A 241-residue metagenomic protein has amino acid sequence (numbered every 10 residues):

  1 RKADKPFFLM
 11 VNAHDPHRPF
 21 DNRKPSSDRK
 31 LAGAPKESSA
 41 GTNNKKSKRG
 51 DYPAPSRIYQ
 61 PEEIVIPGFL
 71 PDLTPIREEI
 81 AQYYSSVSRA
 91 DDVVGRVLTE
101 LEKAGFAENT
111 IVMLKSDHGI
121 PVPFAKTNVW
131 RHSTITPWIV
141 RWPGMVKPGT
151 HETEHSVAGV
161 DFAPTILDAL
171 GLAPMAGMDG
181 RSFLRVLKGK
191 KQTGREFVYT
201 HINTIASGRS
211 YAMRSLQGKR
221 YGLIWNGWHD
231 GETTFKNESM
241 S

Functional and structural regions predicted by a protein language model:
K2-A163, L167-M178, S215, G222-S241: Active-site-proximal cap/lid insertion segments
F124-K126, V186, T193: Substrate-binding cleft/loops of secretory-pathway carbohydrate-active enzymes
L167, F183-L184, K188: Two-component system phosphotransfer/interaction surface
P174, Q192-G194: Glycine/proline-rich active-site loop of Rossmann-fold NAD(P)-dependent oxidoreductases
R181-R185, R195-I202: Polar, glycine-rich mid-to-C-terminal structural blocks that act as macromolecule-binding/assembly scaffolds
E196, R220-Y221: Short, surface-exposed beta-edge/turn micro-motifs
I202-R209: Glycine-rich phosphate/pyrophosphate-binding beta-alpha loops
R209-A212, G218: Extended ligand-binding clefts on enzyme/binding-domain cores
